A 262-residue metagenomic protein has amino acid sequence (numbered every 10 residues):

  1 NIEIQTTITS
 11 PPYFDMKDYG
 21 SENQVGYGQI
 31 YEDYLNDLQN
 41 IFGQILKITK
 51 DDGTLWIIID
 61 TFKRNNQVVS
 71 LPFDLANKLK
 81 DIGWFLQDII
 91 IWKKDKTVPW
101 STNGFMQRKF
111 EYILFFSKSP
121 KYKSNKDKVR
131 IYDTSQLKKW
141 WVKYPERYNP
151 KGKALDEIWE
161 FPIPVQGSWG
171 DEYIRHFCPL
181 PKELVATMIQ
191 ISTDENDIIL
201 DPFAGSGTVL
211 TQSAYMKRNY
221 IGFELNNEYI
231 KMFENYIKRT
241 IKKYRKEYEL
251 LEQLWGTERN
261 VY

Functional and structural regions predicted by a protein language model:
N1, E234-Y262: S-adenosyl-L-methionine
N1-M232, Y262: Core catalytic lobe of class I
